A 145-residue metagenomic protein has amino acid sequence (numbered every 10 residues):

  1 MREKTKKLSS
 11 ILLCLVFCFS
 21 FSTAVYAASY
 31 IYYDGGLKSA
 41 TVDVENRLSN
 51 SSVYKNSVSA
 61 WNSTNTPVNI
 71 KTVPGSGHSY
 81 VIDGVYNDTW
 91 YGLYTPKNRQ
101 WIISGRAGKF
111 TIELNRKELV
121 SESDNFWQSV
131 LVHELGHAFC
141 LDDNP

Functional and structural regions predicted by a protein language model:
M1-A27: Sec-dependent N-terminal signal peptides of Gram-positive bacterial secreted proteins and lipoproteins
V25-P145: Zinc-dependent metalloendopeptidases
